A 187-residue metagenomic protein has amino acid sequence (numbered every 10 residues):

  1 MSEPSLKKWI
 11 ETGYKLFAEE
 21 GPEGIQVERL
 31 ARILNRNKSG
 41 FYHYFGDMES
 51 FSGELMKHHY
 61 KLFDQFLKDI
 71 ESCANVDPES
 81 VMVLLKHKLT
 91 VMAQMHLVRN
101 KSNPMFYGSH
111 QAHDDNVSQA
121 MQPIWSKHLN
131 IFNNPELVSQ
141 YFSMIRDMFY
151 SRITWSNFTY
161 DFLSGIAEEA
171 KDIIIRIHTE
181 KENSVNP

Functional and structural regions predicted by a protein language model:
M1-E3, T179-P187: N-terminal intrinsically disordered/low-complexity leader segments
K8, T12, L16-S50, E54: Helix-turn-helix
K8, T12-E20, L62-I70, M144-R152: Solvent-exposed, amphipathic alpha-helical segments
Y14, R29-L30, H58-Y60, A93 (+1 more regions): Recognition helices and adjacent regulatory flanks at domain boundaries
S52-H59, H113, V117: Alpha-helical DNA-contacting segments of helix-turn-helix folds
E54, Q65-Q94: Hydrophobic alpha-helical connector segments
D64, S102-Y150, T154-N157, D161-D172: Amphipathic alpha-helical packing segments from all-alpha helical-bundle domains
R176: Charged phosphate-binding loop/patch that engages nucleotide di/tri-phosphates or the phosphate backbone of nucleic
